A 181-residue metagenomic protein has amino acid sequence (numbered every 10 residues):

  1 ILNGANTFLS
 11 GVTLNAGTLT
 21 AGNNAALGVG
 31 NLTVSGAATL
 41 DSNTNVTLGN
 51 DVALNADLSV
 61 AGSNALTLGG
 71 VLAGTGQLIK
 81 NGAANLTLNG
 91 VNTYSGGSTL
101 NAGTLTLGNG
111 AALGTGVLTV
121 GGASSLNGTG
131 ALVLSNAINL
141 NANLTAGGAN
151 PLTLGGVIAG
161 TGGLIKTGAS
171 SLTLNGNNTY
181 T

Functional and structural regions predicted by a protein language model:
I1-L54, A73, T87-L140, A159 (+1 more regions): Surface-exposed loop/turn positions within long extracellular repeat scaffolds, especially the passenger domains
A37, N55-D57, S63, A83 (+4 more regions): Tight coil/turn sites that cap or link beta-strands
L68, G74-G76, G160-G162: Extracellular beta-helix/beta-solenoid repeat scaffolds
L154-G156: Short, low-complexity, disordered spacer/linker segments enriched in small/polar/acidic residues
